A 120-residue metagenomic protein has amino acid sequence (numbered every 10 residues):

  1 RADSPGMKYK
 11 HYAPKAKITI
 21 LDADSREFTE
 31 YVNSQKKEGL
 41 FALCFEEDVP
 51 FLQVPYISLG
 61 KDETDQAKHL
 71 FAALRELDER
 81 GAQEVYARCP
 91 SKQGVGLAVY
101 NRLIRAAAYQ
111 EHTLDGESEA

Functional and structural regions predicted by a protein language model:
D3-A108, H112: A C-terminal functional module that forms or caps the active site or interfaces directly with catalytic machinery
E111-A120: Short, flexible loop segments at boundaries between secondary-structure elements
